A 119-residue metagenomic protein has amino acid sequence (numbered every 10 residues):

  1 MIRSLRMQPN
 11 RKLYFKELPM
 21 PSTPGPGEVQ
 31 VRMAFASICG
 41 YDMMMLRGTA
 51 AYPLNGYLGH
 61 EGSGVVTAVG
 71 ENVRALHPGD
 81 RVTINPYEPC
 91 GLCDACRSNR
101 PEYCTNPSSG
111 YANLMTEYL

Functional and structural regions predicted by a protein language model:
M1-L5: Short structural boundary motif marking the start of a folded domain
R6-L13: Extracellular beta-rich ligand/substrate-recognition surface
L13, C90-L119: NAD(P)H dinucleotide-binding glycine-rich loop of Rossmann-like/cofactor-binding domains, especially the beta1-alpha1
K16-L18: Short structured motifs
M20-P21, P53-G59, N106-E117: Short Gly/Pro-enriched turn/cap motifs at secondary-structure boundaries
P21-A36, L46-R97: Glycine-rich beta-strand-centered segment in the early N-terminal region that forms part of a ligand/cofactor-binding
C39: Conserved Rossmann-like nucleotide-cofactor binding loop
